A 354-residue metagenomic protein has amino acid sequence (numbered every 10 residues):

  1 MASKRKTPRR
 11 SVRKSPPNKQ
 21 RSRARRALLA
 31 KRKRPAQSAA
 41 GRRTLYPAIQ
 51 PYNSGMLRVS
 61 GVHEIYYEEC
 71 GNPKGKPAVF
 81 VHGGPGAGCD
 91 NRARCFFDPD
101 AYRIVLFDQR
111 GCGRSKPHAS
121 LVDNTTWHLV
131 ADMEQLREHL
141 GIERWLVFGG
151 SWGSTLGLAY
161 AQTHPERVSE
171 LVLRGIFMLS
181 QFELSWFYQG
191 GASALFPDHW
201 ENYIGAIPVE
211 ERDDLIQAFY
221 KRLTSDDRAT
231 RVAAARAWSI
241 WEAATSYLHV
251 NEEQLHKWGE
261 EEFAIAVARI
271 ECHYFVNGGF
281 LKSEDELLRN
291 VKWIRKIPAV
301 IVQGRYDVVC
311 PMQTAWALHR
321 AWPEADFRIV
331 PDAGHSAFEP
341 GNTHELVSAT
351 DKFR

Functional and structural regions predicted by a protein language model:
R43-E69, E271: N-terminal cap/lid segment of alpha/beta-hydrolase-fold proteins
R58-P117: Conserved HGGG/HGGXW glycine-rich cap/lid loop of the alpha/beta-hydrolase fold
W127-W145: Conserved acidic catalytic loop of the alpha/beta-hydrolase fold
S154-P165, L171: Short glycine-enriched nucleophile-adjacent loop and the immediately C-terminal alpha-helix near the catalytic center
E166-F219: A catalytic-pocket lid/entrance helix-loop region that shapes and gates access to the active site across common
I294-R295, I301-Q303: Short beta-strand/loop motif that positions the catalytic acidic residue of the alpha/beta-hydrolase fold
V308-T314: Conserved alpha/beta-hydrolase "acid-adjacent" motif
A325-R354: Catalytic active-site module of serine/aspartate enzymes centered on a nucleophile-bearing elbow/loop
